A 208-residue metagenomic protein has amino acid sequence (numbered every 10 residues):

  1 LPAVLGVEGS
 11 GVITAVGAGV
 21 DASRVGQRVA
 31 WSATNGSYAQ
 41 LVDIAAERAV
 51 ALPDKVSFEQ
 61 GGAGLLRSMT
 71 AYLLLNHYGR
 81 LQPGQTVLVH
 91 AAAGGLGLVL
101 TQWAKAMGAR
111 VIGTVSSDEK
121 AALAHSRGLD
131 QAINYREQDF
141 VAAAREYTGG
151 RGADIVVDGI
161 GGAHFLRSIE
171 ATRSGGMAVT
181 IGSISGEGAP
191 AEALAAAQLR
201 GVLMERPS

Functional and structural regions predicted by a protein language model:
S10, Q27-R28, L41, T86 (+3 more regions): Residue-level marker of beta-strand positions
S10-T34: A glycine-/small-residue-rich N-terminal strand-loop-strand element that serves as the cofactor-binding glycine loop
R24, G62-Q138, A142: Mid-domain Rossmann-like dinucleotide-binding core that forms the NAD(H)/NADP(H) cofactor-binding site
A30, L88, I133, D154-V157 (+1 more regions): N-terminal Rossmann-like NAD(P) cofactor-binding module of classical short-chain dehydrogenase/reductase
A33-A46: A structural motif shared across PLP-dependent enzymes of the aminotransferase-like
H77-L81, Y147-G149, E170: Glycine-rich helix-loop-beta junction characteristic of Rossmann-like nucleotide cofactor-binding loops
M107, V115, A163-S208: Glycine-rich phosphate-binding loop and adjacent beta-alpha segment of Rossmann(oid) nucleotide-cofactor-binding
F140-G150: Conserved amphipathic alpha-helix within the SDR
